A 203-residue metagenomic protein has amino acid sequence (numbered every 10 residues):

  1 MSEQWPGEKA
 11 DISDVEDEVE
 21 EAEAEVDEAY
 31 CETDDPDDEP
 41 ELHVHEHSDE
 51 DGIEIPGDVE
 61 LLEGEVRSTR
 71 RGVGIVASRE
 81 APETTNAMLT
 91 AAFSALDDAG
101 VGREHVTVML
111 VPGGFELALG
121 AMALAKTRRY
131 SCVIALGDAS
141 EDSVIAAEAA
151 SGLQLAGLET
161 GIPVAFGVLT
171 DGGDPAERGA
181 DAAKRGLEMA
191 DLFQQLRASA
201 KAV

Functional and structural regions predicted by a protein language model:
E3-G7, D11, V15-P36, P40-D51 (+2 more regions): C-terminal binding/interaction regions
L61-V106: Glycine-rich phosphate/diphosphate-binding loop of Rossmann-like nucleotide-binding domains
E65-T69, A125-T127, A156-T160: Solvent-exposed alpha-helices and their adjacent loops that cap or buttress functional pockets in soluble metabolic
S68, E83, A87, A91 (+4 more regions): Conserved active-site and cofactor/substrate-binding residues in soluble primary-metabolism enzymes
G74, T107, E116, S131-A135 (+1 more regions): Structural motif
R79-E80, V111, G137-A139, V168-G173: Short, ordered loop/turn segments at secondary-structure junctions
A99-T127: Active-site rim loops that border cofactor/substrate pockets in soluble metabolic enzymes
E116-L153: Glycine-rich phosphate-binding loop
